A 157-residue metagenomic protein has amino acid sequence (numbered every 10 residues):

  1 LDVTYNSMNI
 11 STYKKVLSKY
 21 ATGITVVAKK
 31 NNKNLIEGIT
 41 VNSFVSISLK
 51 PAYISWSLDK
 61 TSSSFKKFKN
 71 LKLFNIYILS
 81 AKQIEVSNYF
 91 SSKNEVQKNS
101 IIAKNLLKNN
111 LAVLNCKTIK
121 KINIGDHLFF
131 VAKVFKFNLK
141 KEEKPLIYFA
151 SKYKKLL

Functional and structural regions predicted by a protein language model:
D2-L157: Basic, polyanion-binding surface patches
